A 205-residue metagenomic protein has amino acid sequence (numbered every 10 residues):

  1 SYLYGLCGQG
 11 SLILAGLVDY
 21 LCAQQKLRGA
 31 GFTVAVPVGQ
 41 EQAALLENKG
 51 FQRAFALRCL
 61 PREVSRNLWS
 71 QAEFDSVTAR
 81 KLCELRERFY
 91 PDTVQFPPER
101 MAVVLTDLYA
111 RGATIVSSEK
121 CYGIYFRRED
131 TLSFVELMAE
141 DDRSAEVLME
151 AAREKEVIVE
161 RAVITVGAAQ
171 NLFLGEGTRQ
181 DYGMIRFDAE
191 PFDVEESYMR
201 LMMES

Functional and structural regions predicted by a protein language model:
S1-Y4, L17-G29, A35-A44, C59: Hydrophobic, well-ordered secondary-structure scaffolds
Y2-L12, F134-R143: A short, internal acetyl-CoA/4′-phosphopantetheine-binding micro-motif in the GNAT/acyltransferase core
S11-L14, A35-G39, A56, D75: Short capping loops/turns at secondary-structure boundaries
I13, L17, T78, R143-S144: Short amphipathic alpha-helical segments
G16-G31, V147-E160: Conserved acyl-CoA
T33-V36, Q95, I115-S117, I124 (+1 more regions): A structural signal for short, well-ordered beta-strand segments and their strand-loop junctions that often border
V36-G39, A43-S70, E129, V135-D142 (+1 more regions): Active-site/acyl-donor-binding loops of N-acyltransferases
N48-E136: Amide-forming acyltransferase catalytic core, primarily the GNAT-like/NAT-type and related acyltransferase folds
